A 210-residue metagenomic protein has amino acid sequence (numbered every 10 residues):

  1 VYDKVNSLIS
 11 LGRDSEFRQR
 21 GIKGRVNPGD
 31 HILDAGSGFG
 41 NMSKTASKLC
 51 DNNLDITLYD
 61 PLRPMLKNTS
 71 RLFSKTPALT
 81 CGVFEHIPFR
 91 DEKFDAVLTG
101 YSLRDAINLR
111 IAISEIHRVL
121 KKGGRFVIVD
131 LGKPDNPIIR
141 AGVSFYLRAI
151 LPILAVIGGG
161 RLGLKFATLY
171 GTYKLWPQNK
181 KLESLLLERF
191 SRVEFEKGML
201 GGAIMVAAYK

Functional and structural regions predicted by a protein language model:
L11-P28, T45: Conserved alpha-helix/loop element of class I SAM-dependent methyltransferases that forms part of the SAM/SAH-binding
P28, L120-R125: Short glycine-dipeptide loop
H31-H86: Class I SAM-dependent methyltransferase SAM/SAH-binding core
T45, Y59, V129-L185: C-terminal alpha-helical "lid/dimerization" subdomain adjacent to the S-adenosyl-L-methionine
E85-V97: A short acidic, Gly/Pro-enriched loop at the edge of an enzyme's catalytic core that lines a small-molecule cofactor
A96-N108: A short SAM/SAH-binding and catalytic strip from SAM-dependent methyltransferases
R110-K122: A short glycine-rich, Lys/Arg-flanked "PGG" loop and its adjoining helix->strand segment in the class I
R189-K210: Core SAM-dependent methyltransferase catalytic element
